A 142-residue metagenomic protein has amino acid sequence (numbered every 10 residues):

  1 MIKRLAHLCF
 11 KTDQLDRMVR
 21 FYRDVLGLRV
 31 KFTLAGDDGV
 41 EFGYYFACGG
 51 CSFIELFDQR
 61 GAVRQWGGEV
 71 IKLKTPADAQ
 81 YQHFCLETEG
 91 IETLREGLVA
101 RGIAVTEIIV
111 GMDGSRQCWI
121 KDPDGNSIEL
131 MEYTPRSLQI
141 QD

Functional and structural regions predicted by a protein language model:
M1, Y45, R95-D142: Vicinal oxygen chelate
M1-R17, Y81-F84, T134-D142: N-terminal beta-strand motif that seeds the catalytic metal site of vicinal oxygen chelate
R4, V40, Q80, G114: Exposed loop/turn and edge beta-strand positions of beta-sandwich/beta-sheet ligand-binding modules
F10-I54: Core segments of cupin and vicinal oxygen chelate
Q14-L15, E89-E92: Helix N-cap motif at beta-to-alpha junctions
F21, E92-G97: Short amphipathic alpha-helices within nucleic acid-binding modules
S52, R60-V63, R136: Active-site/binding-pocket entry motifs
E69-K74: Short, P/G- and charge-enriched loop/turn segments at secondary-structure junctions
